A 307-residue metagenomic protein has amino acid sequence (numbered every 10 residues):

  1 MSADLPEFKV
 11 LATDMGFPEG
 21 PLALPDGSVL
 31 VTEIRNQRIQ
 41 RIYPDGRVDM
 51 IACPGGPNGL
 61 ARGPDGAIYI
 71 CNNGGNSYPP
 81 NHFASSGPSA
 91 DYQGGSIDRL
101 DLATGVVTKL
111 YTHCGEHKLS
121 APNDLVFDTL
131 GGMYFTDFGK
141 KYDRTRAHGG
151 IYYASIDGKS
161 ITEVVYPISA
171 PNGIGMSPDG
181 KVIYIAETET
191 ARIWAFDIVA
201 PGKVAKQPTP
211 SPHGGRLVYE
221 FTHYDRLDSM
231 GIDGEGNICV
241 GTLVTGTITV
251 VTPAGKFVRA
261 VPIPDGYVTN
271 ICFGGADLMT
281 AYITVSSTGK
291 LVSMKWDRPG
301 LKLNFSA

Functional and structural regions predicted by a protein language model:
M1-A307: Sequence-structural signature of mature extracellular/luminal beta-sheet repeat domains, prominently beta-propellers
